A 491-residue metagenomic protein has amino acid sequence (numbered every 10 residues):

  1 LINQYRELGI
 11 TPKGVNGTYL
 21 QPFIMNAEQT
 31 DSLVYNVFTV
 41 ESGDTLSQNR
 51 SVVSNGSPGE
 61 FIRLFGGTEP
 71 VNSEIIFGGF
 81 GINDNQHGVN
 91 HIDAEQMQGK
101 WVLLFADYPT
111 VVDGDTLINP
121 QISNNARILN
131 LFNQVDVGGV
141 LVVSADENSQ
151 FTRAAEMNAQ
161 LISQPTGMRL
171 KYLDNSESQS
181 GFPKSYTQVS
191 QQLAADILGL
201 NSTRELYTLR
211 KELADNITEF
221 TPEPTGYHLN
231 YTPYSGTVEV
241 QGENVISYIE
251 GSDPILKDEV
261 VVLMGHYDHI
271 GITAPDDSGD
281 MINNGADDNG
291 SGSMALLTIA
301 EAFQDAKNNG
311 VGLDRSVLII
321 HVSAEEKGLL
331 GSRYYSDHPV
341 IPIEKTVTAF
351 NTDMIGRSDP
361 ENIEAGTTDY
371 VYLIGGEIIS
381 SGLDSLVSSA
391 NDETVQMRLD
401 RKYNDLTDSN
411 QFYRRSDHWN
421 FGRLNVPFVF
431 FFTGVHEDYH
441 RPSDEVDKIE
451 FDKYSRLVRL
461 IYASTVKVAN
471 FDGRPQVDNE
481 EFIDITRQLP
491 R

Functional and structural regions predicted by a protein language model:
L1-K13, Q29, T39-S42, A94-Q96 (+2 more regions): Catalytic-core environment of secreted peptidases
L1-T110, G242: Noncatalytic luminal/extracellular "stalk/propeptide" segments of secretory-pathway proteins
G14, Q21-P22, I75-G78, W101-F105 (+13 more regions): Structural recognition of the beta-strand scaffold that forms the well-ordered cores of secreted hydrolase catalytic
V53-S54, N175-E177, G181-T203, V322-F430: Metal-dependent peptidase/peptidase-like ectodomains
S57, F61-G88, S176-G285, E301 (+1 more regions): Soluble metallo-hydrolase cores and metallopeptidase-like ectodomains found primarily in the secretory/periplasmic
I76-N158, G242: A conserved hydrophobic secondary-structure block that centers on an alpha-helix together with its immediately flanking
M294, E301, F432, H436-R491: His/Asp/Glu-rich mid-to-C-terminal helical/loop segments that flank catalytic regions of hydrolases
